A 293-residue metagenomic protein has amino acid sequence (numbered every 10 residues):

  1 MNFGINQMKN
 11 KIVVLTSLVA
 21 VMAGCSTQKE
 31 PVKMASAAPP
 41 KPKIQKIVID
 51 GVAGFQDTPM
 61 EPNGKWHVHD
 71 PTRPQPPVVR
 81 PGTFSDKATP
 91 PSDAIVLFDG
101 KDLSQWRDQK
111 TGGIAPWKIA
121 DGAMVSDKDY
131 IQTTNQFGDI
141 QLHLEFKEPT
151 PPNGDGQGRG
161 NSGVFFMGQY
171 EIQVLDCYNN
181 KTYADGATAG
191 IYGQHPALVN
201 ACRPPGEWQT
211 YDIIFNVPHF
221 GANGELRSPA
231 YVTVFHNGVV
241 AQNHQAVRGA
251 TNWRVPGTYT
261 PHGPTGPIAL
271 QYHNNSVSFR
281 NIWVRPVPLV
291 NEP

Functional and structural regions predicted by a protein language model:
M1-K9: N-terminal secretory signal peptides that target proteins for export/translocation
I12-A20: Sec-dependent N-terminal signal peptides
M22-G24: C-terminal motif of bacterial Sec signal peptides marking the signal peptidase cleavage site
T27-P293: Carbohydrate-interacting regions of secretory-pathway proteins
